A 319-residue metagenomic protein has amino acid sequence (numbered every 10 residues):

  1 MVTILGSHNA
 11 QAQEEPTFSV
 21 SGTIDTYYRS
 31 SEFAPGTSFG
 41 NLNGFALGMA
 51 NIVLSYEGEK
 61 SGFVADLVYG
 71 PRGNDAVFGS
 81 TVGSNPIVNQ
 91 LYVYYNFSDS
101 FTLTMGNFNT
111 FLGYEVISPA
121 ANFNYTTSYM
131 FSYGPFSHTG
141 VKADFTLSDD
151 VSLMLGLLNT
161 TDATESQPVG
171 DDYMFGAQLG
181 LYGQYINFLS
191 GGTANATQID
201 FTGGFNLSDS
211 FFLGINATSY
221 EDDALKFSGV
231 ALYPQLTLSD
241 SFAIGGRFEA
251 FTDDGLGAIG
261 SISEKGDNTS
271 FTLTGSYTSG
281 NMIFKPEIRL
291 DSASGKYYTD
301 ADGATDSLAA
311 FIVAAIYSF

Functional and structural regions predicted by a protein language model:
M1-E15: Cleavable N-terminal export/targeting peptides
G6-S7, T23, G214, Y317: Intrinsically disordered, low-complexity peptide-like regions
H8, L153, F271-L273: Compositionally biased regions
E14-F33, T37-D162, V169-D171, L179-G183 (+3 more regions): Outer membrane beta-barrel
G36-L42, G73-S84, G183-F188, G192-F319: Outer-membrane beta-barrel pore domains
P135, Q167-M174, L189-Q198: Short, contiguous, pocket-lining structural segments that sit at or immediately flank catalytic/ligand-binding sites
